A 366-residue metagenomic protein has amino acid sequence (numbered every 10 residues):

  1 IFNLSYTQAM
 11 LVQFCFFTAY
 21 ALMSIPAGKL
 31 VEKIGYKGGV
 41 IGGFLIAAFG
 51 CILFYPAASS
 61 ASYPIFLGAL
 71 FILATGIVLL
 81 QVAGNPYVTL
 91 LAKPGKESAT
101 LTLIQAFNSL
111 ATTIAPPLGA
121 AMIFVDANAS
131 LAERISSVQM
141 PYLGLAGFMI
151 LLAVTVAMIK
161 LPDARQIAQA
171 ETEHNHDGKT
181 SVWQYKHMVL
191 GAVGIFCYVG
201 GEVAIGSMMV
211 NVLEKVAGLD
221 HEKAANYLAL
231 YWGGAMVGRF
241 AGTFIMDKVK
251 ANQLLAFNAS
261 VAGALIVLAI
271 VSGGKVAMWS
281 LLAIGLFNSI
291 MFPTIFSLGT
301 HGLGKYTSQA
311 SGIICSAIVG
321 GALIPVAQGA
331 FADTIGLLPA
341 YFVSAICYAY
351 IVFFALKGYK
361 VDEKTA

Functional and structural regions predicted by a protein language model:
L11-K29, A229-A241, G320: Central cavity-lining transmembrane alpha-helices of secondary-active solute carriers, predominantly the Major
M23-Y36, I123, G238-K250, A332: Helix-to-loop junctions at the C-terminal end of transmembrane segments in multipass secondary transporters
L45-S60, S260-G273: C-terminal ends and interior cores of transmembrane alpha-helices in multi-pass membrane transporters/permeases
Y63-L80, V276-I290: Hydrophobic core of transmembrane alpha-helices in multi-pass small-molecule transporters, especially MFS/SLC-type
L79-K93, S289-G304: Intracellular juxtamembrane helix-capping segments at the cytosolic ends of symmetry-related transmembrane helices
P94-G95, A99-L161: Helix-loop-helix hairpin linking two adjacent transmembrane segments in secondary transporters
A115, T180-A229: Extracytoplasmic gate region of multi-pass secondary transporters
